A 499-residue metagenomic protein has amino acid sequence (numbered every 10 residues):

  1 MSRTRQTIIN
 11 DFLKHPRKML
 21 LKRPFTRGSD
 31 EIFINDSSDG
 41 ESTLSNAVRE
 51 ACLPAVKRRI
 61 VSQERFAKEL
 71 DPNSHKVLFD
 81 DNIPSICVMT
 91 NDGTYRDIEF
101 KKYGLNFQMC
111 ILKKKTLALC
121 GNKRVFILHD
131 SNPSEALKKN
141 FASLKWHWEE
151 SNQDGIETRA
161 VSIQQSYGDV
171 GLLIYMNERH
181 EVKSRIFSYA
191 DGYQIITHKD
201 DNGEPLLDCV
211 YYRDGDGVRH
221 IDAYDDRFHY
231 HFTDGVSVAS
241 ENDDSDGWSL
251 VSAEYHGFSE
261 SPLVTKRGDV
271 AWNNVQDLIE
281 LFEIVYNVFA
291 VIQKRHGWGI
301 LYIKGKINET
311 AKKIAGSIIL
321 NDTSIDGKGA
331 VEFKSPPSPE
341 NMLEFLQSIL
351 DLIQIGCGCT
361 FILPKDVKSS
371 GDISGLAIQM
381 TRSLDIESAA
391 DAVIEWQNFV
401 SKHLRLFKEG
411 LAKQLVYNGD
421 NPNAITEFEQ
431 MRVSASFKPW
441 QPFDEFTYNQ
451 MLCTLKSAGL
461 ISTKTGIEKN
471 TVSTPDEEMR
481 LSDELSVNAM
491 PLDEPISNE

Functional and structural regions predicted by a protein language model:
M1-I8, F12-K14, E280-E283, A290 (+2 more regions): Glycine- and charge-rich intrinsically disordered segments
M1-V182, I496: Extended, helix-rich architectural segments
R5-Q6, S240-Q379, D420-P422: Extended, charged amphipathic alpha-helical segments
R58, D80, R96, L128-H129 (+4 more regions): Conserved aromatic-histidine-acidic binding/catalytic patches
A136, N140, W148-E157, Q164 (+5 more regions): Short amphipathic alpha-helical segments
L137-K145, G327-E332, R382: A short, surface-exposed helix-loop junction/capping segment
T158-T265: Extended, regular secondary-structure scaffolds
L320-D326, N341, S348, L352-E499: C-terminal helix-loop subdomains that flank or include functional centers
